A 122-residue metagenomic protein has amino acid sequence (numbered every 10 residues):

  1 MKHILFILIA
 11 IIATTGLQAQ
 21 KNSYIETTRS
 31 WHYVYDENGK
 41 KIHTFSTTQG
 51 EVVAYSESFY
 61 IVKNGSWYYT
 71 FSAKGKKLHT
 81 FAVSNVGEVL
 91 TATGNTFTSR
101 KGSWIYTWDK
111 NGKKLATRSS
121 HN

Functional and structural regions predicted by a protein language model:
H3-A13: Sec-dependent N-terminal signal peptides
T15-A19: Sec/Tat signal peptide C-region and signal peptidase I cleavage site
Q20, K41-V53: Beta-strand-rich domains and repeat architectures in extracellular enzymes and scaffolds, especially beta-propellers
K21-T27, S56-N64, Y68, T91-K101: Short beta-strand elements that form the blades of beta-propeller/WD-repeat-like and other beta-sheet-rich scaffold
W31-S46, Y69-A82, T107-S119: Surface-exposed loop/turn elements that mediate protein-protein interactions on large endomembrane-trafficking
Q49-V52, A73-G94: An anionic, turn-rich surface loop/hairpin at beta-sheet edges that serves as a generic interaction/coordination patch
S99, Y106-T107: Short, compact, well-ordered microdomains
